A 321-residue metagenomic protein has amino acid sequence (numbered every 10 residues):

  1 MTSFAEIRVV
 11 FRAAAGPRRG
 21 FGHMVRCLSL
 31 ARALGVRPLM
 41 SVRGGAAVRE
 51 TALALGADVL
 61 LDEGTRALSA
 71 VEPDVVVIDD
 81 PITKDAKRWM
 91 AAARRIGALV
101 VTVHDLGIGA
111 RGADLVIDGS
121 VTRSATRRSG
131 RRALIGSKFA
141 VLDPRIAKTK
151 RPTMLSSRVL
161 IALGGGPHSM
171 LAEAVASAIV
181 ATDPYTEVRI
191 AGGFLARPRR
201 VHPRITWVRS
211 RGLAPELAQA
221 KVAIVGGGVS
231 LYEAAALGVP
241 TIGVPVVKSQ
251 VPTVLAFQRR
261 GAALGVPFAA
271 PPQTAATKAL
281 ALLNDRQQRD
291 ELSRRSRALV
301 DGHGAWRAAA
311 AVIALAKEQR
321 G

Functional and structural regions predicted by a protein language model:
M1-A191, A196-G321: Nucleotide-activated sugar donor-binding and catalytic core shared by glycosyltransferases and related lipid-linked
